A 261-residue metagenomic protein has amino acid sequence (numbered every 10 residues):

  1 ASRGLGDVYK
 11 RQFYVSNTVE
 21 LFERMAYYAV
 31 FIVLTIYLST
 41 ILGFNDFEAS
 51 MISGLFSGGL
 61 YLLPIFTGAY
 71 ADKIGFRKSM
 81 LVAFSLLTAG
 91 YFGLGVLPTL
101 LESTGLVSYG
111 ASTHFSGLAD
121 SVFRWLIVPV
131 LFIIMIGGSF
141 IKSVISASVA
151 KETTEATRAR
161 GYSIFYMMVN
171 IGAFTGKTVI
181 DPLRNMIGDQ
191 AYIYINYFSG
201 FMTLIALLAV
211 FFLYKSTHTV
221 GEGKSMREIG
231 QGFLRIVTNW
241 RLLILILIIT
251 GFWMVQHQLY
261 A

Functional and structural regions predicted by a protein language model:
A1-Y9: Single conserved hydrophobic/aromatic residue that forms the stacking wall/gate of nucleotide- or nucleobase-binding
I32-E48, A261: Short amphipathic helix-loop junctions that connect adjacent transmembrane helices in Major Facilitator Superfamily/SLC
G54-A69: Central cavity-lining transmembrane alpha-helices of secondary-active solute carriers, predominantly the Major
S85-D120: C-terminal ends and interior cores of transmembrane alpha-helices in multi-pass membrane transporters/permeases
F140-T153: Intracellular juxtamembrane helix-capping segments at the cytosolic ends of symmetry-related transmembrane helices
A159-R184, M202-T203: Glycine-rich segments within core transmembrane alpha-helices of 12-TM secondary carriers
I193-F212: Symmetry-related core transmembrane helices of the 12-TM Major Facilitator Superfamily/SLC fold
